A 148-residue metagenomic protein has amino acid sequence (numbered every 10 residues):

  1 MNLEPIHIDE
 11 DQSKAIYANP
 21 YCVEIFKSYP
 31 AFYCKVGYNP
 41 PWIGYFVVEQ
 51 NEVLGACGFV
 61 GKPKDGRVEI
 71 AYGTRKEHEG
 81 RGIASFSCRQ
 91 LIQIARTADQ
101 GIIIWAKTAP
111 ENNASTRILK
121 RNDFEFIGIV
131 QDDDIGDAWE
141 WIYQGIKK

Functional and structural regions predicted by a protein language model:
M1-V23, A31-Y33, N39-K148: Acyl-donor (CoA/ACP) binding surface of acyl/acetyltransferases
